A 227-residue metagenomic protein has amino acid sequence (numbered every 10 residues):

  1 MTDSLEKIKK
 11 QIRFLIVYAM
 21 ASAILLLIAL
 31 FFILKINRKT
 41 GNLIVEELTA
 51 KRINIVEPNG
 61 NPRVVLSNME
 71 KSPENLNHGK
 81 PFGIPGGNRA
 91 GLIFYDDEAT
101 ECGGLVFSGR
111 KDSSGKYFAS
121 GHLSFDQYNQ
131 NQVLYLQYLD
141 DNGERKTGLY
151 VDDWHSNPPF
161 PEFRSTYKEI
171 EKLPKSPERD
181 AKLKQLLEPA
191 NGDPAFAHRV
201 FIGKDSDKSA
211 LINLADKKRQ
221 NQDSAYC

Functional and structural regions predicted by a protein language model:
M1-K39: Single-pass membrane-anchoring alpha-helices
F31-C227: Parallel beta-helix/beta-solenoid repeats that form elongated, surface-exposed shafts/blades used for receptor binding
